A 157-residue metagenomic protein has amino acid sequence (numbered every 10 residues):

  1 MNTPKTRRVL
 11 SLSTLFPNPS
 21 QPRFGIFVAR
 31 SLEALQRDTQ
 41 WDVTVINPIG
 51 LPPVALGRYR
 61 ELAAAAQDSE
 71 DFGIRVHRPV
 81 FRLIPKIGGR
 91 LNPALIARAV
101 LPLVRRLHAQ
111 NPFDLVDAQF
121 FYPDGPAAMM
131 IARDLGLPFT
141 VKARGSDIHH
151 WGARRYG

Functional and structural regions predicted by a protein language model:
M1-E70: N-terminal subdomain of nucleotide-sugar transferases
P4, V45-Q110: A conserved catalytic-core segment of Leloir-type glycosyltransferases
F16, G50, L83, S146-D147: Short, glycine/serine-rich, charged loops/turns that create anion-binding and catalytic segments at active sites
P19, P53, D124, I148-G152: Short, solvent-exposed loop/turn segments at secondary-structure junctions
S20-F24, G88-N92, W151-Y156: Short, solvent-exposed loop/turn segments at secondary-structure boundaries
N47, F120, V141-G145: A cross-domain feature marking catalytic cores of carbohydrate-active enzymes and several ubiquitous metabolic/repair
N92-V100, F113-L135: An aromatic- and histidine-rich active-site surface loop
L135-T140, S146-G157: Nucleotide-sugar donor phosphate/pyrophosphate-binding loop at the beta->alpha transition of glycosyltransferases
